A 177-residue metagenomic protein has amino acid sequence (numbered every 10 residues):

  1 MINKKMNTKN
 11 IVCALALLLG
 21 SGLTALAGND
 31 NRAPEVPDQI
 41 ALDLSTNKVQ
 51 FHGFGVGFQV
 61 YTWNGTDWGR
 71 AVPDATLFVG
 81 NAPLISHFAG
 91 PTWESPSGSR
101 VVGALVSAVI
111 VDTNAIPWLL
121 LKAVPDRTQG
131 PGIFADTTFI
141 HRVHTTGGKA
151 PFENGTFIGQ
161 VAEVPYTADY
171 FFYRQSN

Functional and structural regions predicted by a protein language model:
I2-V12: Bacterial N-terminal signal peptides that target proteins for export
N10, S21, Q50-G53: Functionally constrained cores in energy, signaling, and assembly domains
A14-G22: Bacterial N-terminal signal peptides
L23-A27: Sec/Tat signal peptide C-region and signal peptidase I cleavage site
G28-F58, T66-N177: Primary mode marks residue(s) on the alpha4-beta5-alpha5 output face of response regulator receiver
